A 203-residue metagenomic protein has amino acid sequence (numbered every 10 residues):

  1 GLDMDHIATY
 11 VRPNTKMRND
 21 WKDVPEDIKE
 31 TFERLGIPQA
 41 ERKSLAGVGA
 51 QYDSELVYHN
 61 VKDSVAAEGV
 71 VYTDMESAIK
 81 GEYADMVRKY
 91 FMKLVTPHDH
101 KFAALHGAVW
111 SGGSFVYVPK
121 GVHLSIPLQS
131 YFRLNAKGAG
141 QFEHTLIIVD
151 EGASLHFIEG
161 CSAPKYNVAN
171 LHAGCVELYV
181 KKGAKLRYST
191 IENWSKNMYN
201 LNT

Functional and structural regions predicted by a protein language model:
G1-A104: N-terminal amphipathic, basic helical "cap/leader" segment at the start of enzyme domains
Y58-N60, A66-T203: Conserved beta-strand/loop scaffold segments within soluble protein domains that form the structured core and edges
